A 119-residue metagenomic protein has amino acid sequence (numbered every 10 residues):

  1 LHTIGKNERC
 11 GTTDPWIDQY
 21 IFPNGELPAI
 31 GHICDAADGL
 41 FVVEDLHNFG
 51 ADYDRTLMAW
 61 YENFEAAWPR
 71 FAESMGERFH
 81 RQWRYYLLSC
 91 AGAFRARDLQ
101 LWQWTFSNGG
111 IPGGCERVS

Functional and structural regions predicted by a protein language model:
T3-V118: Substrate-binding/catalytic lobe of Class I Rossmann-like enzymes that use SAM or dcSAM, i.e., the mid-to-C-terminal
